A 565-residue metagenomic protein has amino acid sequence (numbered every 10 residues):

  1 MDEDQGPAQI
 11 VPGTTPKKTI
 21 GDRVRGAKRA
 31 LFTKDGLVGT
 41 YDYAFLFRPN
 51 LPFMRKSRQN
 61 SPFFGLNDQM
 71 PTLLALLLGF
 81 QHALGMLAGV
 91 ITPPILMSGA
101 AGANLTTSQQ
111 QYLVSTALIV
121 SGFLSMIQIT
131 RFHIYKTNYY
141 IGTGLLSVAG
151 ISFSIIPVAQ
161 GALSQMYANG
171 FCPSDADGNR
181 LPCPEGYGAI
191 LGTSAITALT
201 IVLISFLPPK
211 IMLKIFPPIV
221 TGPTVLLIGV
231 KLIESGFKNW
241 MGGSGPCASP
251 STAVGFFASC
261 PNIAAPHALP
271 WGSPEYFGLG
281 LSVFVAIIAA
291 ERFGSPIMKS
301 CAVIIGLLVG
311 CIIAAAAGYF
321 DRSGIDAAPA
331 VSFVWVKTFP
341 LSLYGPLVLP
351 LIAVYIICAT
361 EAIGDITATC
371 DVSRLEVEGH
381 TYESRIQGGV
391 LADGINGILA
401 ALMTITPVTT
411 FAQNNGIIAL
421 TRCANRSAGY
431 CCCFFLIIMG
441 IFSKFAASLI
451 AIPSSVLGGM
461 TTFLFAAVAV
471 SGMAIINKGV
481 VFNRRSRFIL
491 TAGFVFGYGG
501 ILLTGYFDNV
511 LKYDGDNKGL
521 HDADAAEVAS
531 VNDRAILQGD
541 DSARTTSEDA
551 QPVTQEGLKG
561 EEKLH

Functional and structural regions predicted by a protein language model:
D2-L146, N169, R180, H521-A523 (+3 more regions): N-terminal alpha-helical transmembrane segments of multi-pass membrane transport and channel/translocase proteins
D2-L46, L105-V114, K214, W271-G272 (+4 more regions): Flexible hinge motifs at transmembrane-helix junctions and intramembrane kinks/re-entrant loops in multi-pass membrane
F63-P71, T338-P346, Y382-E383: Helix-boundary and loop/linker segments of multi-pass membrane transporters
T72, S98-G142, P350-R426: Membrane-embedded helical hairpins/re-entrant loop segments and their flanking transmembrane helices within multi-pass
L73-G278, S455, G459-M460, G472-I476 (+1 more regions): Early transmembrane hairpin of solute transport permeases
Q81-H82, I119-I129, P157-A162, T197-S205 (+11 more regions): Hydrophobic core segments of alpha-helical transmembrane domains in multi-pass membrane transport and ion-translocation
P182, K210-P218, N414-C432, F442-F465 (+1 more regions): Transmembrane helix-loop boundary segments of multi-pass membrane transporters
